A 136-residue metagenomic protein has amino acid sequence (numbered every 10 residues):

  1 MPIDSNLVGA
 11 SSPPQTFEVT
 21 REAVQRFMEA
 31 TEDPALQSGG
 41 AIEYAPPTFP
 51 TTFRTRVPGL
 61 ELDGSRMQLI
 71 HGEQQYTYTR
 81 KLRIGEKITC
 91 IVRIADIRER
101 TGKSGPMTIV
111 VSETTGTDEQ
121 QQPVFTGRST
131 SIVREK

Functional and structural regions predicted by a protein language model:
M1, K81-K136: HotDog/MaoC-like acyl-thioester-processing domains
M1-E73: Hot-dog-fold acyl-thioester-processing enzymes
Y44, Y76-Y78, F125: Sequence-level detector for tyrosine residue identity
T52, T77, T130-I132: Residues in well-ordered beta-strands of folded domains
S65-I91: Mid-chain, well-packed structural core segment of small domains
